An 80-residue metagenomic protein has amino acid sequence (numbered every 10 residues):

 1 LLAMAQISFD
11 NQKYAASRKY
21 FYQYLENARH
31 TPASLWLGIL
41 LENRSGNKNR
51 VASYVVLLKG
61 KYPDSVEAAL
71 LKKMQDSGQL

Functional and structural regions predicted by a protein language model:
L1-A3, W36-L37, M74: "A position-specific structural signal for the A-helix of alpha-solenoid helical repeats
L1-E26: Alpha-helical adaptor scaffolds
S8-F9, W36-L37, L70: Intrinsically disordered, glycine/charged-rich N-terminal periplasmic/extracytoplasmic linker segments that lie
D10, R44, S77-L80: Register position in tetratricopeptide repeats
Y14, I39-L40, K72-M74: Short, structured secondary-structure boundary patches
Y22-P32, W36-V66: TPR/TPR-like (Sel1-like) alpha-helical repeat modules
A68-Q79: Short, low-complexity, Pro/Ser/Thr/Gly-rich segments in the mature regions of secreted, periplasmic
